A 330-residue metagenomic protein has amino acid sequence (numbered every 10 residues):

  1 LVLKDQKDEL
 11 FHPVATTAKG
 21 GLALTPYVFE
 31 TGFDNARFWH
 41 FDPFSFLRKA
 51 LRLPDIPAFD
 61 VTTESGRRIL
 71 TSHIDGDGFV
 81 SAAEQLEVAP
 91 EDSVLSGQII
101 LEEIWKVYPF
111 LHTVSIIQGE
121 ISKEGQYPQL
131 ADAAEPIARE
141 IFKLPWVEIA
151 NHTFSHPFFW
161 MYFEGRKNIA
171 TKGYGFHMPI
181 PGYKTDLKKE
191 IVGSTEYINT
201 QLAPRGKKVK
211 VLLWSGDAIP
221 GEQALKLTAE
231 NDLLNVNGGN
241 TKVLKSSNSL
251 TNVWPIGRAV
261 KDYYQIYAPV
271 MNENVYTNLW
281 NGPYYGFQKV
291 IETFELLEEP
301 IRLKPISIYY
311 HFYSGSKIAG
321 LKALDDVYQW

Functional and structural regions predicted by a protein language model:
L1-R68: A glycine-centered loop/beta-turn motif at secondary-structure junctions
G21-L22, T71, W146, P305: A residue-level signal for beta-strand positions that form part of recognition/binding surfaces within mature
L51-V88, I100-V107, T185-K188, V192 (+3 more regions): Catalytic grooves of carbohydrate-active enzymes
P54-F59, Q98-I99, L130-F142, E222 (+2 more regions): Alpha-helical scaffolding within the catalytic cores of extracellular/periplasmic polymer-degrading hydrolases
G78-V80, Y108-Q223, N231-N252, L303 (+1 more regions): Metal-dependent polysaccharide deacetylase catalytic core of the NodB/CE4 family, i.e., the active-site-bearing domain
D92-I100, D217-P220, A323: Conserved alpha-helical elements of sugar-nucleotide-dependent glycosyltransferases
T241-K242, L250-T277: Nucleotidyltransferase catalytic cores
